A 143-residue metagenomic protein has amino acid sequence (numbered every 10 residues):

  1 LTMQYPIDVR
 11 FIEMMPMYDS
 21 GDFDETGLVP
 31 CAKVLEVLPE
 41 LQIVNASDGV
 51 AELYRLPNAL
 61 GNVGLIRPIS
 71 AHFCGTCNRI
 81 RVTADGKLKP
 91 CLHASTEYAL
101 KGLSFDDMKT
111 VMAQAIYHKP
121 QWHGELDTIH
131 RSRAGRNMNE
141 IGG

Functional and structural regions predicted by a protein language model:
L1-G64: Radical SAM enzyme [4Fe-4S]-AdoMet core and its adjacent flexible, acidic and glycine-rich loops/tails across
E13, R67, L92: Short secondary-structure boundary segments
G64-S70: Short, basic/aromatic recognition patches
S70, G75-G143: Flexible mid-to-C-terminal extensions adjoining Fe-S/redox cofactors in radical SAM and related proteins
